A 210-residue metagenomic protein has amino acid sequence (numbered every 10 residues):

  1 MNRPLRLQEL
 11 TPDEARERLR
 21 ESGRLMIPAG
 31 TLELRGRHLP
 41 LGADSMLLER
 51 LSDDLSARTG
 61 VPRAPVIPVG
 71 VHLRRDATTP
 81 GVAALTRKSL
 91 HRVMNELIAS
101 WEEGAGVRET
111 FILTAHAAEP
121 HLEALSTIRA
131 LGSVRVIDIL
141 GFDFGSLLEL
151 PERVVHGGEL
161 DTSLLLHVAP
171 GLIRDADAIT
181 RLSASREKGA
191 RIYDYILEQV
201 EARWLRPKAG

Functional and structural regions predicted by a protein language model:
M1-F111, A115-G210: Extended, histidine- and acidic-residue-enriched regions that form the cofactor-binding/catalytic faces
